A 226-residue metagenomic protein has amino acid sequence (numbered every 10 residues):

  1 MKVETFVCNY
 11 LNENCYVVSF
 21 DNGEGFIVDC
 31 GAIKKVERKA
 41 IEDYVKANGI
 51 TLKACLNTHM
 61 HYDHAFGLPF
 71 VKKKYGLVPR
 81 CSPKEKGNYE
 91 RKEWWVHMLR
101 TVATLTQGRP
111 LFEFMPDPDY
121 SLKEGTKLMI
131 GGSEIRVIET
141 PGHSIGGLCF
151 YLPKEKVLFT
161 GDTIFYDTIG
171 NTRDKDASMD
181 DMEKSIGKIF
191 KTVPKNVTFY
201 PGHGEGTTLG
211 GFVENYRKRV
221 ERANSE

Functional and structural regions predicted by a protein language model:
M1-N48, C149-G161: Conserved beta-strand hairpin/beta-sheet module of binuclear metal-dependent hydrolase folds, prominently
K2-E4, T51, V78, E134-R136 (+1 more regions): Conserved beta-strand segments of alpha/beta enzyme cores
F6-V7, D117-D119, E139-P141: Short Gly/Pro-enriched turn/cap motifs at secondary-structure boundaries
L11-N12, M115, S144: Short, basic and Ser/Thr-rich N-terminal targeting/leader segments
V18, T58, T140: Conserved S/T- and glycine-rich ATP-binding loop of Class I adenylate-forming
A32-I33, K127, S133-E226: Metallo-beta-lactamase
I33-R38, E42-M129, E214-R222: Active-site HxH/HxHxD metal-binding segment of metal-dependent hydrolases
